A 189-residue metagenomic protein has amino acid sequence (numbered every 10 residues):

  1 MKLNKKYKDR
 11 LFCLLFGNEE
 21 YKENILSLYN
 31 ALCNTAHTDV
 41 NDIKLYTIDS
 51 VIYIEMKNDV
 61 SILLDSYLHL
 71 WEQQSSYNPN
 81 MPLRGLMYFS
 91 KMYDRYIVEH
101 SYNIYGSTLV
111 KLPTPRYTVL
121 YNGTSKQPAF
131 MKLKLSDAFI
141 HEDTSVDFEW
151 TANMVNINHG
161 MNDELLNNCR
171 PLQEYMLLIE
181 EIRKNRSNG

Functional and structural regions predicted by a protein language model:
M1-G189: Elongated, amphipathic alpha-helical interaction scaffolds
